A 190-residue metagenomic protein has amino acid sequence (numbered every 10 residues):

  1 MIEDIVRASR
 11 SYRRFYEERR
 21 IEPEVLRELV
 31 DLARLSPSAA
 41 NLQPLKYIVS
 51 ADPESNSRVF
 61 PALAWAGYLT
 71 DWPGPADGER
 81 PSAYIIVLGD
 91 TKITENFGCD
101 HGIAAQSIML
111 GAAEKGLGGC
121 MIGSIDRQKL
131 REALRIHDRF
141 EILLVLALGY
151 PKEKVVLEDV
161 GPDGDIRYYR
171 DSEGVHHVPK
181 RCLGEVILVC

Functional and structural regions predicted by a protein language model:
M1-C190: Acidic, surface-exposed loops and disordered segments
